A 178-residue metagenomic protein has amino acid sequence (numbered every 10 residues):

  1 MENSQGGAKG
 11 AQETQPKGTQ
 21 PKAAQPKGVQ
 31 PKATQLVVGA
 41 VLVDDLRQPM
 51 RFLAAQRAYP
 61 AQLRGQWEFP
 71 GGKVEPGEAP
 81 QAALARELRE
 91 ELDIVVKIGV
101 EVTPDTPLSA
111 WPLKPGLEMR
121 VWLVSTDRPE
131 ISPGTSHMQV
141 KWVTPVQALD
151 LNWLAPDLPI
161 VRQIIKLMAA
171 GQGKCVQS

Functional and structural regions predicted by a protein language model:
E2-S4, K27-F52, K73, P104: Conserved N-terminal beta-strand and adjoining loop/helix that marks the start of the Nudix/MutT-like hydrolase domain
K9-Q15, Q20, Q25, Q30 (+3 more regions): Intrinsically disordered, low-complexity repeat/linker tracts enriched for polar/charged residues
L36-V38, M50, L117-R120, M138: Change "...and in nucleic-acid phosphodiester-cleaving endonucleases..." to "...and in nucleic-acid processing enzymes
D44-Q48, A58, S125-E130, P145-Q147: Short loop segments at secondary-structure junctions
P49-E91: Conserved Nudix-box catalytic region and its N-terminal flanking loop in Nudix hydrolases and closely related
V74, A148-L149, V161: A generic structural signal for short hydrophobic patches within well-formed alpha-helices
V95-V96, V100, D105-I131, K141-P145 (+1 more regions): Active-site-adjacent beta-strand/loop module that shapes the phosphate/pyrophosphate-binding cleft
L158-S178: Charged phosphate-binding loop/patch that engages nucleotide di/tri-phosphates or the phosphate backbone of nucleic
